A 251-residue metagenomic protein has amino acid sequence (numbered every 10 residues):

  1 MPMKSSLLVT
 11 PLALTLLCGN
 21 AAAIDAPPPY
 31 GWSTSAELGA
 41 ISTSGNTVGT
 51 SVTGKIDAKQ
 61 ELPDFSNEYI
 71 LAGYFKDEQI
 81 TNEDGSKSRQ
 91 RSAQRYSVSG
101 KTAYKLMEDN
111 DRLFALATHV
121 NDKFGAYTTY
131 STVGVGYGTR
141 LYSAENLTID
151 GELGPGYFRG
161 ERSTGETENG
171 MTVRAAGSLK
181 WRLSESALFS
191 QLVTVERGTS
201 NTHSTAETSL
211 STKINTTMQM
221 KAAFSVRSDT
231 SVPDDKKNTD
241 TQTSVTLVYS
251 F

Functional and structural regions predicted by a protein language model:
M1-G31: Cleavable N-terminal export/targeting peptides
I24-S66: Short glycine/proline- and aromatic-enriched beta-strand/turn motifs that initiate or cap beta-hairpins
W32, P63-E68, E108-L113, E145-I149 (+2 more regions): Repeated loop/turn-to-beta-strand initiation elements of outer-membrane beta-barrel proteins
A36-A40, G54-Q60, G100-Y104, V135-T139 (+5 more regions): Residues on the lipid-exposed face of transmembrane beta-strands in outer-membrane beta-barrel proteins
A36-L38, Y69-L71, L113-A117, V133 (+4 more regions): Membrane-embedded beta-strand positions of outer-membrane beta-barrel proteins
A40-S44, G73-D77, A117-K123, T139 (+4 more regions): Transmembrane beta-strands of outer-membrane beta-barrel pores
S42-T50, Q90-A93, N121-T129, S163-T167 (+2 more regions): Solvent-exposed loop/turn segments connecting transmembrane beta-strands in outer-membrane beta-barrel proteins
Q191, S200-F251: Predominantly the C-terminal beta-signal and adjacent terminal strand-loop region of outer-membrane beta-barrel
